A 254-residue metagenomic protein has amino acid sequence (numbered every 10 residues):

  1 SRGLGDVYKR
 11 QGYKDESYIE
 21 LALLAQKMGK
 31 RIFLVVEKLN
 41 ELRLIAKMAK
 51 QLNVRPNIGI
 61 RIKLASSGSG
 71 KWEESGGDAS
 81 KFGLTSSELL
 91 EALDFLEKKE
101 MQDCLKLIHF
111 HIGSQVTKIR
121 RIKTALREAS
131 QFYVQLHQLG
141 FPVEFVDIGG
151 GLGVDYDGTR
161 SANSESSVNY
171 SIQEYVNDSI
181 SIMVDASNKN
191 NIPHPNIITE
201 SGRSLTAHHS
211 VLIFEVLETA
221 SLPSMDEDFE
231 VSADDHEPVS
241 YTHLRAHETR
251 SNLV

Functional and structural regions predicted by a protein language model:
G3-Q11, T242-T249: Conserved small/polar residues in nucleotide/adenosyl-binding loops
D6, M28-G29, Q51-R55, E97-D103 (+3 more regions): Secondary-structure transition/capping motifs at alpha-helix termini and the adjoining loop/turn into the next element
D6-K9, K27-F33, W72-L84, K118-I122 (+1 more regions): Glycine-rich tight-turn/loop motif centered on a GG-T
E16-E100, C104-L107: Hydrophobic, small-residue-rich alpha-helical packing segments that form membrane-like cores
I60, I108, I148, E200: Conserved, mostly hydrophobic/aromatic
E88-D94, L126-L136, D178-M183: Short, well-ordered amphipathic alpha-helical segments that serve as non-catalytic structural scaffolds within diverse
F145, G149-N163: Short, surface-exposed loop/turn segments at secondary-structure boundaries that line and modulate
Y170, D178-I180, V184-R245, R250-V254: Charged (often Lys/Glu-rich) extended helix/loop segments that serve as interaction or gating elements
